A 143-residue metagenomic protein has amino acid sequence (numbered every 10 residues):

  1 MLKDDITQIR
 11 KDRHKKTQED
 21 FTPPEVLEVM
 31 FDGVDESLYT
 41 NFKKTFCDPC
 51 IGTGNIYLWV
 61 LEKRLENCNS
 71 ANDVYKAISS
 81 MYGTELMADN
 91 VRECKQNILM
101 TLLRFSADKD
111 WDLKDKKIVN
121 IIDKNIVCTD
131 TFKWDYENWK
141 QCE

Functional and structural regions predicted by a protein language model:
M1-E143: SAM-dependent methyltransferase catalytic region
